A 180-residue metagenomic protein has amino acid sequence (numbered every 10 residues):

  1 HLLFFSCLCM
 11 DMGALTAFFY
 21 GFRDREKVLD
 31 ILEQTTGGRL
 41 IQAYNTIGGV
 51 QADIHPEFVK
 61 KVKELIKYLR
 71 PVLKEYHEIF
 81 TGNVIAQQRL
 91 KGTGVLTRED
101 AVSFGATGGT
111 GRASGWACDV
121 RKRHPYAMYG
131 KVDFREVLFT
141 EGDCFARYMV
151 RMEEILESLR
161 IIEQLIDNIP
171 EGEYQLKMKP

Functional and structural regions predicted by a protein language model:
H1-P180: Active-site bordering "gate/hinge" segments that shape substrate access to catalytic or cofactor-binding pockets
